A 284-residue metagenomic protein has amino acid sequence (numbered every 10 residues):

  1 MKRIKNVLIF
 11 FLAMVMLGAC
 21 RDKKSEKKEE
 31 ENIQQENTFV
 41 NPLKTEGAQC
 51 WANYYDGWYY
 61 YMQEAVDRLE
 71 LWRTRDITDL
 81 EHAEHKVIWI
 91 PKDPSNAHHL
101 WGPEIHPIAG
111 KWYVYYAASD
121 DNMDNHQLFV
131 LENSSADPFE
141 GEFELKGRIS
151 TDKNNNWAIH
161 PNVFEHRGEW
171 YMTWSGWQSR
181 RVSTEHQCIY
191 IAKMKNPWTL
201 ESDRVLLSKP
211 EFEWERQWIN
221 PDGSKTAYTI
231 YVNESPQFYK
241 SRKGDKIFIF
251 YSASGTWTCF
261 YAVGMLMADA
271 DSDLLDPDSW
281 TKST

Functional and structural regions predicted by a protein language model:
M1-E30: Bacterial Sec-dependent N-terminal signal peptides
C20-T284: Carbohydrate-active catalytic/glycan-binding domains of CAZyme proteins, especially the secreted or lumenal ectodomains
